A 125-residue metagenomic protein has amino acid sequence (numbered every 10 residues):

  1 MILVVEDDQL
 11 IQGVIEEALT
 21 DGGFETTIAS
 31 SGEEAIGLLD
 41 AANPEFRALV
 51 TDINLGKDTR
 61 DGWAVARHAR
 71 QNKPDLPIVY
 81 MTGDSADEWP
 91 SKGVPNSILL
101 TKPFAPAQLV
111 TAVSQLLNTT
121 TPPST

Functional and structural regions predicted by a protein language model:
E6: Conserved acidic carboxylate
G13-D21: Charged docking surfaces used in two-component/phosphorelay signaling
E16, F104-Q115, T121: C-terminal output helix
I28-A48: Acidic, metal-coordinating helix/loop segments flanking the phosphotransfer/catalytic sites of two-component signaling
D52-N54: Active-site residues of response regulator receiver
D61-L76: Short amphipathic alpha-helix used as the core "switch/output" element in two-component signaling
V79-M81: Hydrophobic/aromatic residues positioned on beta-strands within the core alpha/beta folds
S91-T101: As written
